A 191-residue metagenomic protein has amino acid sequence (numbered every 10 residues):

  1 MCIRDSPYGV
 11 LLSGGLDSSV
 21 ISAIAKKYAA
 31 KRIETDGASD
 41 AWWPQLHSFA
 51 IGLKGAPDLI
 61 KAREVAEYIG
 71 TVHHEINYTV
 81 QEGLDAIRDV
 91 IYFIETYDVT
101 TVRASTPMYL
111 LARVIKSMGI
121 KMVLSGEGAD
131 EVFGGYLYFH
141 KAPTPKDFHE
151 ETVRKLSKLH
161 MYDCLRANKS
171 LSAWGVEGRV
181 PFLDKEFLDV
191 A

Functional and structural regions predicted by a protein language model:
R4-A191: ATP-dependent adenylate-handling active sites, centered on carboxylate activation for C-N bond formation
